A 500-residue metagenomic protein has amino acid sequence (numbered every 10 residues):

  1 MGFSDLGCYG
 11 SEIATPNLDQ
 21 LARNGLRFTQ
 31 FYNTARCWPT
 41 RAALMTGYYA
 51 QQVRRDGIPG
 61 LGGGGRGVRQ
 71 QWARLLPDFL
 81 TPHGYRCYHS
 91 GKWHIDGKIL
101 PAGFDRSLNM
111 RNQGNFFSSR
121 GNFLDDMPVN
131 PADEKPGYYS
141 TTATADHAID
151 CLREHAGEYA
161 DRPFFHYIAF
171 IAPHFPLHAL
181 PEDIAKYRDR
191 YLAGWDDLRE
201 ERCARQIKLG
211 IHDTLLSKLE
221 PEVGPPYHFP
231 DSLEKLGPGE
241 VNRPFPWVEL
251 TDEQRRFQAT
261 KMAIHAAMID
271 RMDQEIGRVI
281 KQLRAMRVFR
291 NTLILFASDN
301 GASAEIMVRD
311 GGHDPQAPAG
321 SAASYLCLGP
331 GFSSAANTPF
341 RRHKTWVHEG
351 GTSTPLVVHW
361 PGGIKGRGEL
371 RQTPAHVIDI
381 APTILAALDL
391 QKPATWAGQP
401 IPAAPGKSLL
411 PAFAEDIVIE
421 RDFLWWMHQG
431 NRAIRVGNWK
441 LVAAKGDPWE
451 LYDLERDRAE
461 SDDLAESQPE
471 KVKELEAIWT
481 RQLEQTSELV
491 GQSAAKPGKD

Functional and structural regions predicted by a protein language model:
M1-K445, W449, R456-A477, R481-E484 (+1 more regions): Formylglycine-dependent sulfatase
